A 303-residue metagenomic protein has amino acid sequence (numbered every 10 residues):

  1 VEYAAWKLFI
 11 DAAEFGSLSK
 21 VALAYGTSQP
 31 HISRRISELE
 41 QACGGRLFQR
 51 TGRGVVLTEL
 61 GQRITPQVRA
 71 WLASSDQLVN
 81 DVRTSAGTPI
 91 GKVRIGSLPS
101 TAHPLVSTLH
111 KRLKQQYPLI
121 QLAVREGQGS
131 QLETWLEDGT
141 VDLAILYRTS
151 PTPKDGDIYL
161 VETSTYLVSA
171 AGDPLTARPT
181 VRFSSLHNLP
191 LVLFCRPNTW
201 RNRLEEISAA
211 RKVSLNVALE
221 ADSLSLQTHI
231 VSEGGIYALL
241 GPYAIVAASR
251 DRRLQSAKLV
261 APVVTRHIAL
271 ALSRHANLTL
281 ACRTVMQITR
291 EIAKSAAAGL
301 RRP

Functional and structural regions predicted by a protein language model:
I10-S28: Short helix-boundary/capping micro-motifs
E40-E59: A short LG(V/I)-centered, amphipathic sequence patch enriched for acidic residue(s) preceding the LG motif
I90-T152, A221: Central regulatory/effector-binding core of bacterial HTH transcription factors
L105, A257-G299: A late-sequence structural motif
Q128-E133, E137-V141, L146-Y147, P197-A257: Hydrophobic hinge/microswitch elements
T152-Y159, T163, R178, S225-H275: Beta-alpha-beta core module
K154-L191: Flexible hinge/capping segments at coil-to-helix
L175-T176, P190-R211, P242, L278-Q287 (+1 more regions): Secondary-structure junction motif
